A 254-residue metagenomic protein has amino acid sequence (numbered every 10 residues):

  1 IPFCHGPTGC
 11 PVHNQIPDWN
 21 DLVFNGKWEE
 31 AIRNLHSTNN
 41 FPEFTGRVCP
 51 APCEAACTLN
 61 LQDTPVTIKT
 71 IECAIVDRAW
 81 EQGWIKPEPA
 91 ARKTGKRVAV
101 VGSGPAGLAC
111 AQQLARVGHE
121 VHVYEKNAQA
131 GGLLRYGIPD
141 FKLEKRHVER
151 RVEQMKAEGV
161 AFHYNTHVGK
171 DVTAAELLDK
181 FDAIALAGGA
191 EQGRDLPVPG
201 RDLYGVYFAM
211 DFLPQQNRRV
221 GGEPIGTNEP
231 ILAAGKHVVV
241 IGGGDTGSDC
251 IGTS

Functional and structural regions predicted by a protein language model:
I1-C10, T45-C49, C53, C57: Short cysteine clusters
I1-H5, N39, L143-R146: A ubiquitous short alpha-helical element
Q15-R47, A51, Q62-R92, N217: Ferredoxin-type iron-sulfur electron-transfer modules in oxidoreductases and energy-metabolism complexes
P17, E29, A55, R194 (+1 more regions): Glycine-centered loop/turn positions within well-structured domains that cap or flank conserved ligand/cofactor-binding
C49-D63, K180-A187: Hydrophobic or amphipathic alpha-helical targeting/insertion segments
C73-S254: Residues forming the flavin
